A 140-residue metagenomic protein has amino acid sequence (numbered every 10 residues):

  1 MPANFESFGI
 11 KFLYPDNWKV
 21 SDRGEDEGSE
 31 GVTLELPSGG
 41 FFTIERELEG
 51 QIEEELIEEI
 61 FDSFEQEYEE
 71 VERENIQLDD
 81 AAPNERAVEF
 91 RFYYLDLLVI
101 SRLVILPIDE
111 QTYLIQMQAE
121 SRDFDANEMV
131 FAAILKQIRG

Functional and structural regions predicted by a protein language model:
M1-D22, D26: N-terminal "mature-domain start" segment
P2, W18, Y68-V71, I138: Short glycine-aromatic motifs
I10-L13, P107, V130: Structural motif
W18, L114-G140: Surface-exposed amphipathic alpha-helical segments
V20-L114, S121-D123: Conserved polar/disulfide-associated segments of primarily extracytoplasmic proteins
